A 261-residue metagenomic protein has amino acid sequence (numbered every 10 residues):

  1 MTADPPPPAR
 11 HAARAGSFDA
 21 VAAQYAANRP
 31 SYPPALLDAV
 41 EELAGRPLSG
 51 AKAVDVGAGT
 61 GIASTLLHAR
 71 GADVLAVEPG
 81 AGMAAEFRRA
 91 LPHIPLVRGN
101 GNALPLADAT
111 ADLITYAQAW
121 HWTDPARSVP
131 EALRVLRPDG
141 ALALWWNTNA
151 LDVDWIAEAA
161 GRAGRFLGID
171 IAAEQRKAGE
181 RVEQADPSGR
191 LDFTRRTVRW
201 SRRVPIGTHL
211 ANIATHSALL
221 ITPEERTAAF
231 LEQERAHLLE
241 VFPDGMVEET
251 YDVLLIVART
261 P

Functional and structural regions predicted by a protein language model:
M1-S49, M83: Conserved class I S-adenosyl-L-methionine
E41, T65-H68, V129, L133: A structural alpha-helix within SAM-dependent methyltransferase catalytic domains
G50-A51, A109: Nucleotide donor/acceptor-binding cores
K52-V54, G59-A103: Class I SAM-dependent methyltransferase SAM/SAH-binding core
N102-I114: A short acidic, Gly/Pro-enriched loop at the edge of an enzyme's catalytic core that lines a small-molecule cofactor
D112-A126: A short SAM/SAH-binding and catalytic strip from SAM-dependent methyltransferases
R127-R203: Conserved catalytic/acceptor-binding region of the Class I
E180-P261: Conserved Class I S-adenosyl-L-methionine
